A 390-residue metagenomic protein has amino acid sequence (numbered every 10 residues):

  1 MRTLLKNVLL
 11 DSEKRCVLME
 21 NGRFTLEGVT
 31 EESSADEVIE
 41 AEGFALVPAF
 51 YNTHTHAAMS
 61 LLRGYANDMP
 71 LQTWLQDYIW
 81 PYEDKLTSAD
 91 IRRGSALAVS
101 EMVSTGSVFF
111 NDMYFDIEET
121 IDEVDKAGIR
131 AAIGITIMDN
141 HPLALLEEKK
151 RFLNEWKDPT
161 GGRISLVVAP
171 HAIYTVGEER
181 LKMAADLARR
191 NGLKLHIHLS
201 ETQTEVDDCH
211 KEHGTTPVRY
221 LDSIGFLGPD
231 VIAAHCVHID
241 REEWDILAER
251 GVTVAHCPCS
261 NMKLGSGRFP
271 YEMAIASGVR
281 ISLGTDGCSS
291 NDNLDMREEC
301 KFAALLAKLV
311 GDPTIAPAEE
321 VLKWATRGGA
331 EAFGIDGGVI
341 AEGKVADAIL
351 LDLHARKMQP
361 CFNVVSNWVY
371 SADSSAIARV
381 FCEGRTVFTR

Functional and structural regions predicted by a protein language model:
M1-S33, A45, R385: N-terminal metal-binding scaffold of metallo-dependent hydrolase/deaminase domains
R2-K6, E32-T73, A96, V103-S104: Replace "His-x-His-based motif
V8, G22, G43, H54 (+14 more regions): Divalent metal-coordination and catalytic microenvironments
R63-I129, K150-G161: Alpha-helical scaffold segments that flank or form the walls of functional sites
Y65, Q203-T215, E243-A248, G265-A274 (+1 more regions): Histidine/acidic-residue-rich catalytic or RNA/ligand-binding cores of hydrolases and nuclease-related proteins
T120-V237: Metal-coordinating catalytic core of metallo-dependent amide/deamination hydrolases
S223-D230, E272-A355, A372: His/Asp/Glu-enriched, well-ordered alpha-helical/loop segment that forms or immediately abuts the divalent-metal
V345-R390: C-terminal cap of metal-dependent C-N hydrolases
